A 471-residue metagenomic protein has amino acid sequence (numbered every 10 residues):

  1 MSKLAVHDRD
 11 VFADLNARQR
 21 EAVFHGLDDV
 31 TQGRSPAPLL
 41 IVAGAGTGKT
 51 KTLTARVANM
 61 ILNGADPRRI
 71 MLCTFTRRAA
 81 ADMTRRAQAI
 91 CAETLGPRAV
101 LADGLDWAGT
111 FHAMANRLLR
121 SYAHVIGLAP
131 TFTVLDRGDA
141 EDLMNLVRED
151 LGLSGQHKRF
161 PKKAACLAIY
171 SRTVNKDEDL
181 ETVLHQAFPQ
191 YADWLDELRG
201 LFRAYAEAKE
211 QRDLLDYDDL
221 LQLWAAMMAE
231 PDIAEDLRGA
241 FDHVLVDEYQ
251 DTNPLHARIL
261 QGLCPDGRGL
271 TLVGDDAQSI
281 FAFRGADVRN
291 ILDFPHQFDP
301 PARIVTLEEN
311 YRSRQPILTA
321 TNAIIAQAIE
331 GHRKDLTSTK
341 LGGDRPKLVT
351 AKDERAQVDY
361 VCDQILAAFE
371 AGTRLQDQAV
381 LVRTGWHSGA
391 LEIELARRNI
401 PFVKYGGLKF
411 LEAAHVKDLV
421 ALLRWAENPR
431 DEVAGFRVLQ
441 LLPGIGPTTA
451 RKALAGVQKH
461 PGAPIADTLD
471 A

Functional and structural regions predicted by a protein language model:
M1-P130, V134-L135, E141, D232-E235 (+1 more regions): P-loop NTPase Walker
S2-D14, E21, V30-R34, L53-T54 (+2 more regions): Conserved RecA-like helicase ATPase core segment that couples NTP binding/hydrolysis to strand translocation
V23-G33, F111-A115, L195-H243, N253-I259: Conserved helicase/translocase P-loop NTPase motor core
R34, L101-L105, A123-D218, I304-Y311 (+5 more regions): ATP-hydrolysis module of ASCE/P-loop NTPase motor domains, specifically the Walker B Asp-Glu catalytic pair
L39, D66-A79, A87, D106-A108 (+7 more regions): Conserved RecA-like ASCE P-loop NTPase motor core of nucleic-acid helicases/translocases
A45, F241-T252, H256, D276-A277 (+1 more regions): Conserved Walker B
G96-D103, S154-A164, L180, A302-R355 (+2 more regions): Coupling/hinge elements of helicase-like and P-loop NTPase modules
M114, Q297-D299, L341-R345, A371-A471: ATPase/helicase motor core of nucleic-acid motors
